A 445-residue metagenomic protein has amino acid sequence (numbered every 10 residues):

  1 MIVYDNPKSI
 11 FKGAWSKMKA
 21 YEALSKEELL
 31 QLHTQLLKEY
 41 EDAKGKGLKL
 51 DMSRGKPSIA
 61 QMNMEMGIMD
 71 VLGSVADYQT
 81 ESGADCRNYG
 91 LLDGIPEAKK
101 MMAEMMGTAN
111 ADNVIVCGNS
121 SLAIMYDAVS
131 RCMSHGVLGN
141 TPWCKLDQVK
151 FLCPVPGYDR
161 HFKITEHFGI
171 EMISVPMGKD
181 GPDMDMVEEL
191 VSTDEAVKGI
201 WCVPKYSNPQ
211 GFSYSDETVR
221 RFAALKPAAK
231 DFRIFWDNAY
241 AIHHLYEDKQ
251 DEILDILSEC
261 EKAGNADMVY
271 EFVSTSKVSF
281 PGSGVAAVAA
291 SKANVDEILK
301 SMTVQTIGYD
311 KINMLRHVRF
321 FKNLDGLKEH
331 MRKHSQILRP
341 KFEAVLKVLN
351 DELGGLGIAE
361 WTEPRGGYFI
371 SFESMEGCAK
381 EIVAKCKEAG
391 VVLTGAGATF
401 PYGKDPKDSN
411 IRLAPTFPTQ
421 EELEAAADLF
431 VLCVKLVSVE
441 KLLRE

Functional and structural regions predicted by a protein language model:
V3-P7, F11-A84, L443-E445: Conserved N-terminal helix/loop that builds the PLP phosphate-binding region of the aspartate aminotransferase-like
S9, S258-R339, V439: Conserved core segment of the aminotransferase class I/II
G13-Y21, K26-L32, S74-Y78, G90 (+6 more regions): PLP-dependent enzyme catalytic core of the Aspartate aminotransferase-like
H33-K44, N294-V295, L299-K300, Q305 (+3 more regions): Conserved C-terminal alpha-helix-loop-beta "cap" of PLP-dependent enzymes that closes/shapes the active-site mouth
G55-I59, S121-A123, G157-D159, D180 (+8 more regions): Short, solvent-exposed loop/turn segments at secondary-structure junctions
A84-K230, A241-G264, A379, V431 (+1 more regions): Conserved core of the PLP fold type I
R332-L346, I358-E373: Conserved glycine-rich beta-strand-loop-beta hairpin in the small C-terminal domain of fold type I
